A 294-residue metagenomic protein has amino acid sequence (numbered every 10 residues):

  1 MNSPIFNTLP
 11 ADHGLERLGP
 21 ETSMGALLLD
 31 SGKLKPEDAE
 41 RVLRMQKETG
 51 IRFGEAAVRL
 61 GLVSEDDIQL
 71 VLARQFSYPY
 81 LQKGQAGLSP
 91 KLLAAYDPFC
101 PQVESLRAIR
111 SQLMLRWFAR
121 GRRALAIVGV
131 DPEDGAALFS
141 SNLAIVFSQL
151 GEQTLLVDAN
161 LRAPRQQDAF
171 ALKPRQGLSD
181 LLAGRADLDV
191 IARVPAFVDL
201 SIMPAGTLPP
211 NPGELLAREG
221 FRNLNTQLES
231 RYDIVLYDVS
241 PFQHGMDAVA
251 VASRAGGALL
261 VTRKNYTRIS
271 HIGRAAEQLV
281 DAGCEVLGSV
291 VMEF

Functional and structural regions predicted by a protein language model:
M1-G87: Non-catalytic accessory regions
L27, S31, M45, L60 (+10 more regions): Conserved, well-folded catalytic cores of nucleic-acid-processing and energy-transducing macromolecular machines
Q69-F139, S148, A159-A163, Y266 (+1 more regions): Short boundary/hinge segments that flank catalytic cores
G84-R107, S111, F118, G129-D134 (+3 more regions): P-loop/Walker-type NTP enzyme "switch/lid" segment
A126, I202-P204, L236, L259-V261: Structural motif
N142, V146, D168-A169: Active-site signature of alpha/beta-hydrolase-fold catalytic machinery across serine- and Asp/Cys-nucleophile hydrolases
V239-H244, A255-I272: Conserved Switch II/interswitch segment of TRAFAC-class P-loop GTPases
